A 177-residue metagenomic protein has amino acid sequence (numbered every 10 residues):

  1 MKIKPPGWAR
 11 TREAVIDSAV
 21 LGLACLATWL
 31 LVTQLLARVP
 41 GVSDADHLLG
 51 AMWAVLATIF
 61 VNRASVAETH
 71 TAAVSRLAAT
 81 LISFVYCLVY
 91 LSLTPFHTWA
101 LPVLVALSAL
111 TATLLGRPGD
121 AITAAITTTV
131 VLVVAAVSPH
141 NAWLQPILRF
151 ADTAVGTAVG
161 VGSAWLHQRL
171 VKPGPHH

Functional and structural regions predicted by a protein language model:
M1-H177: Alpha-helical transmembrane segments and their membrane-interface boundaries that form or gate the permeation pathway
